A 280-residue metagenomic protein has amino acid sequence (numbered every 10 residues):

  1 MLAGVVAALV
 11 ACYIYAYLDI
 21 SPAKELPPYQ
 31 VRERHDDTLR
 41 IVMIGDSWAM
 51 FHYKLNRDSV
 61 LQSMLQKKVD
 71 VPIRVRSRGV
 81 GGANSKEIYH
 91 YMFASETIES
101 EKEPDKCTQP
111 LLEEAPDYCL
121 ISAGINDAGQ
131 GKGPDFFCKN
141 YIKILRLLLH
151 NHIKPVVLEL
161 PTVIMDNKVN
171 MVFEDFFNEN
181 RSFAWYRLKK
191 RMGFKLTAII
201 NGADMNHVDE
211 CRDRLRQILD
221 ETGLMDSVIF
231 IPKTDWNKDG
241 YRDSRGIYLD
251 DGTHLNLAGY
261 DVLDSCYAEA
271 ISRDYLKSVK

Functional and structural regions predicted by a protein language model:
M1-I44, W48-L55, S63-I73, E113-A115 (+3 more regions): N-terminal secretory targeting modules
H35-M43, W48-K139: Conserved SGNH/GDSL esterase-like catalytic core that processes O-acyl groups on lipids and polysaccharides
M50-H52, D127-Q130, V163-K168, K238-G240: Short catalytic/ligand-binding loop motif for oxyanion handling, primarily in non-cytosolic enzymes, centered on
S77-G79, E159-L160, P232: Residue-level recognition of beta-strand->loop/alpha-helix junctions
F136-K139, K143-R146, E210-Q217: Alpha-helical scaffolding segments of alpha/beta enzyme cores, especially the outer helices of TIM-barrel or partial
N151-P155: A short helix->loop->beta-strand "cap" motif at the edges of active sites that frequently abuts
D166-P232: Substrate-gating cap/lid alpha-helix
H207, R245-K280: Histidine-centered active-site loop/cap adjacent to the catalytic His in serine esterases/O-acetyl transfer systems
